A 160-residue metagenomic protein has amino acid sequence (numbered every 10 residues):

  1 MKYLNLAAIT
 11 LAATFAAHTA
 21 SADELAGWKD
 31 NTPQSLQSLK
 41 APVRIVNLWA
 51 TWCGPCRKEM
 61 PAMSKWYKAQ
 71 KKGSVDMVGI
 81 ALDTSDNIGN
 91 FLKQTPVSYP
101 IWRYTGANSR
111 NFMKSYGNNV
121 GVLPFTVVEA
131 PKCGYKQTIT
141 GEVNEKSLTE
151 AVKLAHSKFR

Functional and structural regions predicted by a protein language model:
M1-L4: Positively charged n-region of N-terminal signal peptides that target proteins for export
A7-T14: Bacterial N-terminal signal peptides
F15-A22: Sec/Tat signal peptide C-region and signal peptidase I cleavage site
D23-R44: A short beta-strand-turn-helix
P42-R44, L48-W52, T84, V122: Short pre-active-site segment immediately N-terminal to redox-active cysteine/selenocysteine motifs in thiol-based
L48-K65: Conserved redox-active cysteine motifs that mediate thiol-disulfide chemistry, especially di-cysteine Cys-X(1-2)-Cys
K68-N108: Conserved segment of the thioredoxin-like fold in thiol-based oxidoreductases
Q94-V97, Y104-A151: Thiol/disulfide oxidoreductase modules built on the thioredoxin-like
